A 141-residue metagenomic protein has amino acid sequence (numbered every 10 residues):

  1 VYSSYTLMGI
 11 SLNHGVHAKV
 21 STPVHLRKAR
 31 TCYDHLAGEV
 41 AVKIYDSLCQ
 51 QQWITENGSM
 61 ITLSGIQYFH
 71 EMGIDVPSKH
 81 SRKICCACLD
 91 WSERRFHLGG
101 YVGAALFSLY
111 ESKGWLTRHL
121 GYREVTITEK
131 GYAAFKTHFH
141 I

Functional and structural regions predicted by a protein language model:
V1, G58-G73, L120-F139: Accessory beta->alpha helical hairpin/"wing" motif in late/C-terminal subdomains of nucleic-acid enzymes
V1-H17: Conserved segment of winged-helix/HTH DNA-binding domains
Y2, V42, D46, T62-I66 (+2 more regions): Non-catalytic, well-ordered alpha-helical scaffold segments
H14-W53: Helix-turn-helix/homeodomain-like alpha-helical modules used for DNA recognition and transcription-factor dimerization
V24-K28, L36, S78-H119: Short, solvent-exposed interaction modules
T31-L36, A41-Y45, S59, R95-F96 (+3 more regions): A generic structured-segment signal
Q50-N57, K113-H119: A short, conserved structural fragment
